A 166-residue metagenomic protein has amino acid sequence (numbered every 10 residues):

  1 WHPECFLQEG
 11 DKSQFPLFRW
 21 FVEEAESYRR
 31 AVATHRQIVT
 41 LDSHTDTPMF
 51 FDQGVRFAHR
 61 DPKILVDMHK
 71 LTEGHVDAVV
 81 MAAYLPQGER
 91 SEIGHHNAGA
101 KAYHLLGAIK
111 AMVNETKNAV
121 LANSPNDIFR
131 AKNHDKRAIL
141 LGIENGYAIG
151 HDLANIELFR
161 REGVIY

Functional and structural regions predicted by a protein language model:
W1-A31: Amide-donor transfer/coupling interface in amidating biosynthetic enzymes
A31-Y166: N-terminal hydrophobic targeting/anchoring segments and the immediately downstream early-domain regions of hydrolases
